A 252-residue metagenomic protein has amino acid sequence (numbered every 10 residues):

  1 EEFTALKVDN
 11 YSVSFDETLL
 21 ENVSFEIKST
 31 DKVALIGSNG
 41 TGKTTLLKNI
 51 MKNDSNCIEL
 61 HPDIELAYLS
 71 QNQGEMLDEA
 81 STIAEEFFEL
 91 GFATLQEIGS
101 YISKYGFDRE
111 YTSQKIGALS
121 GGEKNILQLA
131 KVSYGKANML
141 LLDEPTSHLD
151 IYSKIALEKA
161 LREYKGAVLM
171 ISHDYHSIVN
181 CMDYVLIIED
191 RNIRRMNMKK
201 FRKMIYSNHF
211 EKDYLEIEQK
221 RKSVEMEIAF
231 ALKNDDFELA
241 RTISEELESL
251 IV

Functional and structural regions predicted by a protein language model:
E2-V252: ABC ATP-binding cassette signature C-motif
